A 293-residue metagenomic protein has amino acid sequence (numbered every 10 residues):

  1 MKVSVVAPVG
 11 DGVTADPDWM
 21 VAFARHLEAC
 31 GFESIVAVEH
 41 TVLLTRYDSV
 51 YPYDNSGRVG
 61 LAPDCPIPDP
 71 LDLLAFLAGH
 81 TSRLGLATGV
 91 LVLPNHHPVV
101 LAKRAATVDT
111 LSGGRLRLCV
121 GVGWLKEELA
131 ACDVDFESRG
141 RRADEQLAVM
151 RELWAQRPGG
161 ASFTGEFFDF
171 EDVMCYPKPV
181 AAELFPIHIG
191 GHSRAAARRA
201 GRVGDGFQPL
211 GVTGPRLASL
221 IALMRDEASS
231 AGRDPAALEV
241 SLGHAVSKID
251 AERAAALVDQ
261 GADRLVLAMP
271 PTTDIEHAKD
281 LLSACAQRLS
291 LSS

Functional and structural regions predicted by a protein language model:
M1-S293: Active-site-adjacent structural elements that line small-molecule/cofactor binding pockets in enzymes
